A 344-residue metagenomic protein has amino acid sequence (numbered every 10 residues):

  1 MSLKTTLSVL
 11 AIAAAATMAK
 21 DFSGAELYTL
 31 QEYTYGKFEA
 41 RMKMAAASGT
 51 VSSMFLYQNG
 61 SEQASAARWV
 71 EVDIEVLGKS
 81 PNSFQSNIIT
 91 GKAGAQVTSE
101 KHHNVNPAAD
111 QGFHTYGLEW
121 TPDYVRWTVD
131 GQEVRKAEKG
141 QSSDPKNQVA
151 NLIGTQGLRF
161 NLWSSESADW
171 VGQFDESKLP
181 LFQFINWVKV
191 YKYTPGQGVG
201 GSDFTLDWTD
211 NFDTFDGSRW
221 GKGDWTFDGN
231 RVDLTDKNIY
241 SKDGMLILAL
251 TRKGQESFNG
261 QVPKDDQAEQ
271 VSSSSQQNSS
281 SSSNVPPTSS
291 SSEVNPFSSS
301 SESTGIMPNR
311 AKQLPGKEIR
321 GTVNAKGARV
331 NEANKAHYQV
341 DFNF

Functional and structural regions predicted by a protein language model:
M1, T17, S275, I306-N309: Short, low-complexity interaction segments enriched in Ser/Thr/Pro/Gly
M1-L7: Bacterial N-terminal signal peptides that target proteins for export
L7-V9, V72: His-enriched metal-coordination microenvironments in redox/metal-binding proteins
L10-A19: Hydrophobic h-region of N-terminal signal peptides that target proteins for export in Gram-negative bacteria
A19-E269: GH16 jelly-roll
D265-S282: Long, compositionally biased low-complexity repeat segments characteristic of intrinsically disordered regions
N284-F344: C-terminal outer-membrane/trafficking sorting elements
